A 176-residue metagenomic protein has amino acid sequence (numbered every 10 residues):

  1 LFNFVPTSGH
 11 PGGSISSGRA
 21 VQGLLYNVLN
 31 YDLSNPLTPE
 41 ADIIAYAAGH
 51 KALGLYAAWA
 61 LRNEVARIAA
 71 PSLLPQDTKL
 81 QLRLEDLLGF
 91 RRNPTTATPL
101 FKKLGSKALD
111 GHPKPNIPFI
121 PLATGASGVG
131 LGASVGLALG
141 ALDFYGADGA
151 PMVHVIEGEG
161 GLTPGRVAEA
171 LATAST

Functional and structural regions predicted by a protein language model:
L1-S8: N-terminal capping segment at the start of a domain
G9-P11, T124: Conserved, non-catalytic sequence blocks in retroelement Pol enzymes and Pol-derived host proteins
S16-T176: Cofactor-binding active-site loop characterized by glycine-rich and histidine/acidic residues
